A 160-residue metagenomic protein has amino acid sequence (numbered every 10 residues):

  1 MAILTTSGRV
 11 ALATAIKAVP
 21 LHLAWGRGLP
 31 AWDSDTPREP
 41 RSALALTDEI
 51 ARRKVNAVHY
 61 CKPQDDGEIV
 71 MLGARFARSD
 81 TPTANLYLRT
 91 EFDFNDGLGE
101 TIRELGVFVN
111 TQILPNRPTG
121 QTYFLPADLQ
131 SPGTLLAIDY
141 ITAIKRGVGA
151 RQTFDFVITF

Functional and structural regions predicted by a protein language model:
M1-I102, N110-F160: Small cysteine-rich, disulfide-bonded extracellular modules of the LU/uPAR three-finger superfamily and closely related
